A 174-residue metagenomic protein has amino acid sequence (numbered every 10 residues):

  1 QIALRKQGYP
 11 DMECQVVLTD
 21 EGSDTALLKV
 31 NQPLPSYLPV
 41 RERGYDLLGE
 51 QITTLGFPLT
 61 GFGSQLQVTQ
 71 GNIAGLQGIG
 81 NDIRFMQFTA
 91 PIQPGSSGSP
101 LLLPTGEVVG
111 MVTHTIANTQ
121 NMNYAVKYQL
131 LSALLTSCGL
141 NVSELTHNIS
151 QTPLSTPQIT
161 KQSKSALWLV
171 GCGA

Functional and structural regions predicted by a protein language model:
Q1-G63, N81-F85, L140-I149: Conserved active-site neighborhood of the chymotrypsin/trypsin-like protease fold
Q1-I2, E13, S36-Y37, P58-S64 (+1 more regions): C-terminal cap/linker of serine protease catalytic domains
C14-V16, I73, L101: Conserved hydrophobic positions within beta-strands
T19-E21, G44-L47, Q65, I79-N81 (+3 more regions): Extracellular/periplasmic catalytic domains that process cell-envelope and extracellular macromolecules
T25-K29, V68-N72, F85, L167-L169: Conserved hydrophobic/aromatic beta-strand scaffold that supports enzyme active sites
L66-Q77, Y124: Short, compositionally biased
P91-V112, Y124: Catalytic nucleophile loop of clan PA
